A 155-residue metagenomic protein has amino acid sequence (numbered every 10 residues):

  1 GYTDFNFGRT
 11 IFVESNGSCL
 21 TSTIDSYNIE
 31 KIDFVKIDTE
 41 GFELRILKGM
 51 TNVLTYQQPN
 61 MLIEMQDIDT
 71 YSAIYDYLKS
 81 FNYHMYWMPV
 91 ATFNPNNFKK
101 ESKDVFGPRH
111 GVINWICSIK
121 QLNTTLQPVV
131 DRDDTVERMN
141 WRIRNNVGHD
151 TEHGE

Functional and structural regions predicted by a protein language model:
Y2-Q57, I68-A73: Short internal loop-to-helix segment that lines adenine-nucleotide cofactor pockets
Q58-I63: Proline-aspartate-enriched helix->loop->beta-strand connector
Q66-I68, A91: Active-site beta-loop-alpha junctions enriched in small/polar residues
I74-E155: Binuclear metal-ion centers of metallo-dependent hydrolases, dominated by the metallo-beta-lactamase
